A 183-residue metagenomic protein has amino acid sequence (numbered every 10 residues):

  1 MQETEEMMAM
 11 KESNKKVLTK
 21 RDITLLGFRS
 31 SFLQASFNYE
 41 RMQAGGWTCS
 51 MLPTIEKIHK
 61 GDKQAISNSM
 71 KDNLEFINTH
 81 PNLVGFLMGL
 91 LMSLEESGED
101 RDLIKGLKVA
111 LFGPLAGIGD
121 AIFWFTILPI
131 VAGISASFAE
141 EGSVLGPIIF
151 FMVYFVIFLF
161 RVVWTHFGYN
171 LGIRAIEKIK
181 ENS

Functional and structural regions predicted by a protein language model:
M1-I104: Soluble N-terminal domains of membrane-associated systems
L18, D22, K105, V109-G117 (+2 more regions): Membrane-helix interfacial "entry" motifs
G46, G85-G89, E95, G113 (+3 more regions): Glycine-centered flexibility motif
N73, G113, F151-F155: Transmembrane helix-bundle signature of multi-pass membrane transporters/permeases
N73-H80, P114-F125, S183: Loop-to-transmembrane-helix entry motif
L91-F112, A175-S183: Short membrane-interface loop/juxtamembrane segments of multi-pass integral membrane proteins
I104-A136: Transmembrane alpha-helical segments and their cytosolic interface motifs in multi-pass membrane proteins
P129-I130, F138-S183: Membrane-embedded alpha-helical modules
